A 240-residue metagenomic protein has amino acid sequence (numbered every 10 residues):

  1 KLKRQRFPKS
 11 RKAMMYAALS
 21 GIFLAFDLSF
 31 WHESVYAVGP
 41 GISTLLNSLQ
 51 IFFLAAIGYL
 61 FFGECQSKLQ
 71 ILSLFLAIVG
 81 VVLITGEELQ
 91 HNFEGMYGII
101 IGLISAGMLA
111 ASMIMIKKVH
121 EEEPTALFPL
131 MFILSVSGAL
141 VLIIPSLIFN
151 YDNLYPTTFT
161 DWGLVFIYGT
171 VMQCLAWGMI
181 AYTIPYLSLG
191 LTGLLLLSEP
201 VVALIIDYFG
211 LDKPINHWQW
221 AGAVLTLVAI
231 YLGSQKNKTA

Functional and structural regions predicted by a protein language model:
K1-S10, V79-F93, S137-D161, L204-I215 (+1 more regions): Membrane-interface helix-cap regions at the ends of transmembrane helices in multi-pass membrane proteins
R6, Q50-F75, V201-A221: C-terminal transmembrane-helix exit sites in multi-pass transporters
R11-A18, Q66-I78, G98-I99, P124-I133: Cytoplasmic-side transmembrane-helix entry/capping segments in multi-pass membrane proteins
A18-A37, I57, L83, L103-M115 (+4 more regions): Hydrophobic alpha-helical transmembrane segments of multi-pass membrane transport proteins, especially secondary
V35-Y36, F62, H120, I184 (+1 more regions): Helix-capping/transition residues at the boundaries of transmembrane alpha-helices and the short helical linkers
F52, I78, V136-L140, V201 (+1 more regions): Small-residue-rich packing faces within the transmembrane alpha-helices of Major Facilitator Superfamily
L54-A55, H91-N150: Transmembrane alpha-helical segments that form core, pore/gating elements of small-molecule transporters/exporters
I57, Q66-E88, S105-A106, L142 (+2 more regions): Hydrophobic transmembrane alpha-helices of multi-pass small-molecule transport proteins
